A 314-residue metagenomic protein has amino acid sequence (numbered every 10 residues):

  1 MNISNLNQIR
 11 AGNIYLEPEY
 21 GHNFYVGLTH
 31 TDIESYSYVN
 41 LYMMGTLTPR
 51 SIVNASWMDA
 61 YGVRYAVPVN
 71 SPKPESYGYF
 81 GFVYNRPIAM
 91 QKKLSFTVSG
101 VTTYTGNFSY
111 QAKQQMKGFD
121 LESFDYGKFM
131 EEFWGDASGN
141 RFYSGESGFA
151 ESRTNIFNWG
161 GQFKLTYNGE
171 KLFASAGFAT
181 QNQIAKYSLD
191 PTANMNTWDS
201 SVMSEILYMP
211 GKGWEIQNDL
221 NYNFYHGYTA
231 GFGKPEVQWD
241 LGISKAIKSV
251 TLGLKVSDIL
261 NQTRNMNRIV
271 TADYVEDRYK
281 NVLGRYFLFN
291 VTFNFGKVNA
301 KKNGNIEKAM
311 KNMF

Functional and structural regions predicted by a protein language model:
M1-F314: Exposed, low-structure sequence patches enriched in small/polar residues
